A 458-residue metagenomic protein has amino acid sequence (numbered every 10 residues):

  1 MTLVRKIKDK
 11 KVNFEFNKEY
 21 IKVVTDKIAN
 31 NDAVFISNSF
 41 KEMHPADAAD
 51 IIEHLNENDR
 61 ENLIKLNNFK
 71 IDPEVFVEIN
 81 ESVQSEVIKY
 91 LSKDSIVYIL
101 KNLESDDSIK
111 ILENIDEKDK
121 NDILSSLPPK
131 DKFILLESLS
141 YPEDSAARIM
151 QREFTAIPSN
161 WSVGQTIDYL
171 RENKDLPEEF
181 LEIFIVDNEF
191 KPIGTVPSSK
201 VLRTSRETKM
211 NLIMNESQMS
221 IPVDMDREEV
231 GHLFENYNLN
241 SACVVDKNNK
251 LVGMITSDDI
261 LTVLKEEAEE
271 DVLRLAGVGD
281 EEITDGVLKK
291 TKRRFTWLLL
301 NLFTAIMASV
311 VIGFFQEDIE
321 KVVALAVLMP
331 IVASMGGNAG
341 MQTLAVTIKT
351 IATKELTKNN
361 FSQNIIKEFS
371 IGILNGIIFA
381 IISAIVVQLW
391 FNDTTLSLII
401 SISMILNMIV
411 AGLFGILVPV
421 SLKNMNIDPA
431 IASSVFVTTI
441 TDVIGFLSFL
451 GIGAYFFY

Functional and structural regions predicted by a protein language model:
T2-A276: Hydrophobic packing positions in regular secondary-structure scaffolds
V263, A268-I405, I409-L413, L417-I431 (+2 more regions): Alpha-helical transmembrane segments and their membrane-interface boundaries that form or gate the permeation pathway
V443-I444: Active-site His/Glu-centered metal-binding helix of metallohydrolases
